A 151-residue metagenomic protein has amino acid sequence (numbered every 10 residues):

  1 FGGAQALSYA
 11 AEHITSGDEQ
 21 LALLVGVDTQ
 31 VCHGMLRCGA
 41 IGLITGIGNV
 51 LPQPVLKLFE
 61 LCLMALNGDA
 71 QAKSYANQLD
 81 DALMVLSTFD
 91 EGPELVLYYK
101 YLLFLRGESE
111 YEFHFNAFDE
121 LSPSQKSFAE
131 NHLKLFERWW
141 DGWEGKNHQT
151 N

Functional and structural regions predicted by a protein language model:
F1-P93: Catalytic alpha/beta core domains of metabolic enzymes, predominantly
S87-N151: C-terminal extensions of enzymes
